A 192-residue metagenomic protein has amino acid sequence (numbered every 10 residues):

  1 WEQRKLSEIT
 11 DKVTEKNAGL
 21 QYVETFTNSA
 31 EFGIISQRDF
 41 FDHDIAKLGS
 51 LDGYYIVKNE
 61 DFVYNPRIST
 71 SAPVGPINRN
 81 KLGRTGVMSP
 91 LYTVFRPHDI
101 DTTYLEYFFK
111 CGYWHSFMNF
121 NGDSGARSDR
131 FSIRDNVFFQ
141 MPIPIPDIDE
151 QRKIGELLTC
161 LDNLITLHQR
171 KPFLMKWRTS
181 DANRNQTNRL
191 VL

Functional and structural regions predicted by a protein language model:
W1-L192: Feature detects amphipathic, helix-rich regulatory segments
